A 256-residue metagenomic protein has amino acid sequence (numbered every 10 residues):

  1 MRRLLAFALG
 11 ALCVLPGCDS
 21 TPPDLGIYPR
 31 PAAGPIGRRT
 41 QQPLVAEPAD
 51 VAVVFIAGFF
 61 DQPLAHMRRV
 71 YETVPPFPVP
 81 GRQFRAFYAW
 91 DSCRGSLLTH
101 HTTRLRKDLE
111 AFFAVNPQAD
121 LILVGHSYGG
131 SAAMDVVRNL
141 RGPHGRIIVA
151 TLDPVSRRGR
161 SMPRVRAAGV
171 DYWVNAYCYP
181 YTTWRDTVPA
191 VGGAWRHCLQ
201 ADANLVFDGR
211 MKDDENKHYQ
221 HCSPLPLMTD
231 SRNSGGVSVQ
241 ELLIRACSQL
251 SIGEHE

Functional and structural regions predicted by a protein language model:
R2-F7: Sec-dependent signal peptide recognition, specifically the positively charged N-region followed immediately by
G10-A11: Hydrophobic membrane-insertion alpha-helices, especially the h-region of bacterial N-terminal signal peptides
P16-G17: C-terminal motif of bacterial Sec signal peptides marking the signal peptidase cleavage site
S20-P22, G145: Cleaved targeting-peptide boundary
P22-A119: Active-site catalytic motif of lipid deacylating hydrolases and related acyltransferases
P22-L25, A168-E256: C-terminal catalytic-base region of ester-bond hydrolases, centering on the histidine of the charge-relay
D50-V53, A57-D61, T73, R82 (+1 more regions): Serine-dependent carboxylesterase/thioesterase catalytic core of lipase-like alpha/beta-hydrolase/SGNH enzymes
S96-T103, S127, N233, V237: Soluble non-cytosolic domains of exported or imported proteins
